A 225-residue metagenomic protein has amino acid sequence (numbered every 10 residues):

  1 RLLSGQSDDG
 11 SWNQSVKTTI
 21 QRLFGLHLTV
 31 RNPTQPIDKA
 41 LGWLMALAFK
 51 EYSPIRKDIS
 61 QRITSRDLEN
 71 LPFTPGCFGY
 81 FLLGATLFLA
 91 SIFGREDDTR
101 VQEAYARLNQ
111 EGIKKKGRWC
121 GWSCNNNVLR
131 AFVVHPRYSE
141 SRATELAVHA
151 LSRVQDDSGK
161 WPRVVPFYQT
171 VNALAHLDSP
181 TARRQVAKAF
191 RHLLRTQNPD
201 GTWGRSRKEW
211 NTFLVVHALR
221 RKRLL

Functional and structural regions predicted by a protein language model:
R1-L225: Preference for long, amphipathic alpha-helical scaffolds in soluble/luminal domains and all-alpha bundles
